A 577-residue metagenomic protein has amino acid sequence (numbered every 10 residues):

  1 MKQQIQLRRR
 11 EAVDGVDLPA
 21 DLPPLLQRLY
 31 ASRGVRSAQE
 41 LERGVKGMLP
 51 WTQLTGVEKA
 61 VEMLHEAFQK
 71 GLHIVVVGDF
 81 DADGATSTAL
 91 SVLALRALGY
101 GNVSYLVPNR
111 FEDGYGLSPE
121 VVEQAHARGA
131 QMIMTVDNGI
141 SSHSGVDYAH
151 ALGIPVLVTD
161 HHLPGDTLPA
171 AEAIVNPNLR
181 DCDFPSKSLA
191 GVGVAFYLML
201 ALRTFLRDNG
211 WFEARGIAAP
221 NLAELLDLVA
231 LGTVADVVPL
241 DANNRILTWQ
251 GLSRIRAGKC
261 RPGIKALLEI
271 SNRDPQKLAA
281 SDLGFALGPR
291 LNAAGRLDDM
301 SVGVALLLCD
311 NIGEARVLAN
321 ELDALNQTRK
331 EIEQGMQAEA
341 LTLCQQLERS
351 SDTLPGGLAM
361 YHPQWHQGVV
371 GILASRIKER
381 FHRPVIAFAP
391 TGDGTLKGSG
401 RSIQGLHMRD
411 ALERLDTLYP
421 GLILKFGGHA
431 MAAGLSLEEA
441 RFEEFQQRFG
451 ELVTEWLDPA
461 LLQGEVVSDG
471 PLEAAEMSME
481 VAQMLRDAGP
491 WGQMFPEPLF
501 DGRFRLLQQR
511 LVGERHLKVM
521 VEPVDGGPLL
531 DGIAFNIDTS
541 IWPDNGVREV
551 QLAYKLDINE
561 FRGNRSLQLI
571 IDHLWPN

Functional and structural regions predicted by a protein language model:
M1-Q3, D487-A488: Catalytic domains of riboflavin
K2, R8-M132, L152-G153, T204-R441 (+2 more regions): Hydrophobic helix-and-loop "lid/oligomerization" segment in the mid-to-C-terminal part of catalytic domains
E66, D166-N176, I264, V521-P528: Acidic-glycine-rich active-site phosphate/pyrophosphate-binding loop
K70-L72, E314-N320, A324-M360, D393 (+2 more regions): Mid-to-C-terminal polyanion-binding domains and interfaces
G78, V136, V158, N176 (+5 more regions): Flexible glycine-/small-residue-rich
E123-V192, F196-G216: Active-site cavity-forming subdomains of large catalytic enzyme subunits
S144-Y148, L373, E480, M484: A short acidic, amphipathic alpha-helical/loop segment
H161-H162, H366, H429, H516: Histidine-centered active-site/metal-ligand motif
